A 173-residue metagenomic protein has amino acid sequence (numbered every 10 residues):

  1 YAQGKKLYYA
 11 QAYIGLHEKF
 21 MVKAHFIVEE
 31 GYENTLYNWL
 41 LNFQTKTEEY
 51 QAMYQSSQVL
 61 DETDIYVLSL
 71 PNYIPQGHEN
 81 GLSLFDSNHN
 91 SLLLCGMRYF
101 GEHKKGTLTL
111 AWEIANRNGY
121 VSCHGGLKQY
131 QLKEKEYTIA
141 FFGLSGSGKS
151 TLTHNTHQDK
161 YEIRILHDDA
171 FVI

Functional and structural regions predicted by a protein language model:
Y1-T138, I173: A noncatalytic interaction/capping subdomain that flanks phosphate/NTP-handling catalytic cores
Y130-Y161, I165-L166: Glycine-rich phosphate-binding P-loop
H167, F171-I173: N-terminal phosphate/diphosphate-binding loop that engages ATP/GTP or pyrophosphate donors across diverse enzyme folds
